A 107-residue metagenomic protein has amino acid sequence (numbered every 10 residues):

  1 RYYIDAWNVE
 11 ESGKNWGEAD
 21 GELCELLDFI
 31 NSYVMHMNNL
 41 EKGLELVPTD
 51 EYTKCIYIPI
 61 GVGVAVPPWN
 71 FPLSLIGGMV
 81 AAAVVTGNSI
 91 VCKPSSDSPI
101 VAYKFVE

Functional and structural regions predicted by a protein language model:
R1: C-terminal substrate/ligand-recognition segments
D5-A6: N-terminal leader/propeptide and maturation segments of large enzyme subunits in energy/redox metabolism and hydrolases
V9, G13-W16, N31-E107: Rossmann-like NAD(P) dinucleotide-binding subdomain of oxidoreductase/dehydrogenase enzymes
G17-D28: An alpha-helix initiation/capping motif
